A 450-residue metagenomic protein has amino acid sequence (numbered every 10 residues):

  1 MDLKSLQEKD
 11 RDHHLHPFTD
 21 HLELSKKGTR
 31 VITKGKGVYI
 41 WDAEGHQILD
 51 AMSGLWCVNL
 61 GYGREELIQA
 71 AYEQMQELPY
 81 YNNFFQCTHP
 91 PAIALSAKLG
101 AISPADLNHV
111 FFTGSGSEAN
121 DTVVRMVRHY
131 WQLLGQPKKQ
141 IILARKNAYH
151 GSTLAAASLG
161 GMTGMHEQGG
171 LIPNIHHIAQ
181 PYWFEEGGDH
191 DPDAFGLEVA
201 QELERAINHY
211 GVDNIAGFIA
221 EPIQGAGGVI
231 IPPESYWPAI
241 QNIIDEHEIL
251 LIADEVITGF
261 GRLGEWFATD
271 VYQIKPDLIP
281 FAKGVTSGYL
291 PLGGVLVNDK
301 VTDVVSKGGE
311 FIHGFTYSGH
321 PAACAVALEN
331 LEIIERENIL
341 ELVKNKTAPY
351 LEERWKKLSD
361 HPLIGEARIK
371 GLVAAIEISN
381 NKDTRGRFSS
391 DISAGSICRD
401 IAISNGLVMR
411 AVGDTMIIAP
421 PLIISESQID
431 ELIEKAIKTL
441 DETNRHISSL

Functional and structural regions predicted by a protein language model:
M1-L450: Conserved N-terminal phosphate-binding loop of PLP-dependent enzymes in the Aspartate aminotransferase
